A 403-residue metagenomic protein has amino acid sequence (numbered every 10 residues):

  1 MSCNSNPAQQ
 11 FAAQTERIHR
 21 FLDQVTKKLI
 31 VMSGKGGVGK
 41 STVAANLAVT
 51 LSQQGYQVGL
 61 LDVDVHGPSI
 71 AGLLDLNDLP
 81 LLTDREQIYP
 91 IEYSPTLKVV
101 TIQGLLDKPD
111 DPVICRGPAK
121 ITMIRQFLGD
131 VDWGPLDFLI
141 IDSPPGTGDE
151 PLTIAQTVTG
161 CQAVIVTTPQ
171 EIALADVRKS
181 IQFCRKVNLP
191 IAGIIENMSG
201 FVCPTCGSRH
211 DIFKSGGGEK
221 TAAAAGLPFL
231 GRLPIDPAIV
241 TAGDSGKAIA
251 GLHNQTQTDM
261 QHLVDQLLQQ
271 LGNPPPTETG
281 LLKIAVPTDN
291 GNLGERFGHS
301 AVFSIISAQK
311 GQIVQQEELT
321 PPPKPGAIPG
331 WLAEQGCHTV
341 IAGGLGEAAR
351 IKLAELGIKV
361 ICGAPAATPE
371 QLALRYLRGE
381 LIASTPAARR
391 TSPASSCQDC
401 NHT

Functional and structural regions predicted by a protein language model:
M1-E16, P386-T403: Cysteine-cluster motifs in flexible loop/terminal segments that predominantly coordinate metals
M1-V38, L79, D265, L271: Extreme N-terminal, non-catalytic leader segments that precede Walker-type/kinase nucleotide-binding cores
F11, D137-T241: Conserved catalytic-core segment of NTP-binding enzymes
K28-V65, I181: Walker A/P-loop phosphate-binding motif and the immediately C-terminal alpha-helix
Q57-G59, V63-L106, I121: Phosphate-binding loop that captures ATP/GTP phosphates
L106-T157: Phosphate-binding/switch loop-helix module in NTP-utilizing enzymes
G243-T256: C-terminal boundary of histidine-terminating zinc-finger modules
I351-S392: C-terminal structural segments of small proteins and small subunits
